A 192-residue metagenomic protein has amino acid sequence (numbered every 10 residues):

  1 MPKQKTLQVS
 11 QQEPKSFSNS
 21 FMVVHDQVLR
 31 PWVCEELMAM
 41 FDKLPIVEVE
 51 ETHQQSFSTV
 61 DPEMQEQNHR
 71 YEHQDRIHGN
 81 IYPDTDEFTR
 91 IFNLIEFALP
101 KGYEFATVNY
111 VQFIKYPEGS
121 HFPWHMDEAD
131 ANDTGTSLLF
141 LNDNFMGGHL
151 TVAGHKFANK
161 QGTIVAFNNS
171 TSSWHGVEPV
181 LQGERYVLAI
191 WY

Functional and structural regions predicted by a protein language model:
P2-E104: Non-heme Fe(II)/2-oxoglutarate
A98-L99, P123-M126, A153: Charged, surface-exposed interaction regions in soluble eukaryotic proteins
F105-Q112: Active-site cores enriched in adjacent His and Asp/Glu residues with nearby glycine-rich loops that coordinate divalent
Y110, T134-L138, G147: Short glycine-rich loop/turn motifs
F113-D130: Conserved short histidine dyad/triad with adjacent acidic residue
G119, D130-D133, D143-Y192: Catalytic core of Fe(II)/2-oxoglutarate
